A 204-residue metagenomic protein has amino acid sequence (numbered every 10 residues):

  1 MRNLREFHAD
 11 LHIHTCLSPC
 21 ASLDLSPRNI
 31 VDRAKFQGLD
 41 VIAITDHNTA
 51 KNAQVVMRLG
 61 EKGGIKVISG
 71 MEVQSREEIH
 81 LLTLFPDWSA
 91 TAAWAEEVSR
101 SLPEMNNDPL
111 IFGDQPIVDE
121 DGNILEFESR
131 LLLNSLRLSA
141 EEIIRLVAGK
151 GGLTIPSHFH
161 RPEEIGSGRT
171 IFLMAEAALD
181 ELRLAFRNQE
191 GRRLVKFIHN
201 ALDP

Functional and structural regions predicted by a protein language model:
M1-E77, L173-A177, G191, A201: An N-terminally biased module of ancient metal coordination in phosphate/nucleic-acid-related enzymes
E6, L59-R183, N188, H199: Extended substrate/RNA-proximal surfaces in nucleic-acid metabolism proteins
K196-P204: Short, intrinsically disordered, charge-balanced linker/junction segments flanking boundaries in proteins
